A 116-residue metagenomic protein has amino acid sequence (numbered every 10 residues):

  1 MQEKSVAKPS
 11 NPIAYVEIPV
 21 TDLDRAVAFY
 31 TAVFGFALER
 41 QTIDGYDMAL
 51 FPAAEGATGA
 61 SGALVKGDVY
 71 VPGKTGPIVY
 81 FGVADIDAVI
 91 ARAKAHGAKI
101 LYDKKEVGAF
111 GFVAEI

Functional and structural regions predicted by a protein language model:
M1-P9, A14-I18, E39-T42, I90-I116: Vicinal oxygen chelate
A7-N11, E17-G59, A95: Core segments of cupin and vicinal oxygen chelate
D47-A49, P77, F110-A114: Short beta-strand micro-motifs in enzyme catalytic cores
L50-P52, G82, E115: Short, well-ordered beta-strand micro-motif
A53-A54, V65-G67: Generic beta-structure capping elements
G56-A57, V69-V71: Active-site/binding-pocket entry motifs
G59-V65: A short, structured beta-strand/loop element
V71-Y102: Mid-chain, well-packed structural core segment of small domains
